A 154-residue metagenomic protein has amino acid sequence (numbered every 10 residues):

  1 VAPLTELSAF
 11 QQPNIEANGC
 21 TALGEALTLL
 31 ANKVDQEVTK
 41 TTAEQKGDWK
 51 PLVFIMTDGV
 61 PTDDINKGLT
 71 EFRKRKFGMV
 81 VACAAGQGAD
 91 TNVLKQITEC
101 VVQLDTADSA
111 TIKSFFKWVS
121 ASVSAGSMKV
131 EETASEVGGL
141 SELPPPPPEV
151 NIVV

Functional and structural regions predicted by a protein language model:
V1-V154: Acidic, low-complexity intrinsically disordered regions
